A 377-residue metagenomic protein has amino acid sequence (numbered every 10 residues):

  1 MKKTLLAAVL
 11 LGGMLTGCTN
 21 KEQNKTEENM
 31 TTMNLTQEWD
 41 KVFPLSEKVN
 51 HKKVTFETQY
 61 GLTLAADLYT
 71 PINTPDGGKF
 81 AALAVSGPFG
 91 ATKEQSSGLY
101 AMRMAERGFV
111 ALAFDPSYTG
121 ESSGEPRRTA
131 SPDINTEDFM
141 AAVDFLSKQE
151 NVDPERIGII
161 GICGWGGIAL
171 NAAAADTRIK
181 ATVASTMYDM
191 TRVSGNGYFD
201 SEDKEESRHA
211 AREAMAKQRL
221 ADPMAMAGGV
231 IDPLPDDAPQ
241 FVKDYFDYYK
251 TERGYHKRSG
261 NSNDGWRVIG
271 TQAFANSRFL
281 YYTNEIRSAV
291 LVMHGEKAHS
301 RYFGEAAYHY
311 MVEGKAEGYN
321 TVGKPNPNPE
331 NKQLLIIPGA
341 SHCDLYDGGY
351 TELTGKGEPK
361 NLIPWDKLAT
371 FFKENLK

Functional and structural regions predicted by a protein language model:
T32-G78, G355-E358: N-terminal cap/lid segment of alpha/beta-hydrolase-fold proteins
G78-P88, L291: Short beta-strand element of the alpha/beta-hydrolase
G90-M102, P116: The serine-hydrolase catalytic nucleophile loop
K93, T119-P154, T354-I363: Catalytic nucleophile-loop/oxyanion-hole region of alpha/beta-hydrolase and closely related hydrolase-like folds
R103-S123: Conserved alpha/beta-hydrolase
L170-E252: Alpha/beta-hydrolase-fold enzymes
I286, V292-H294: Short beta-strand/loop motif that positions the catalytic acidic residue of the alpha/beta-hydrolase fold
A340-N361: Catalytic histidine-centered segment of alpha/beta-hydrolase-like enzymes
